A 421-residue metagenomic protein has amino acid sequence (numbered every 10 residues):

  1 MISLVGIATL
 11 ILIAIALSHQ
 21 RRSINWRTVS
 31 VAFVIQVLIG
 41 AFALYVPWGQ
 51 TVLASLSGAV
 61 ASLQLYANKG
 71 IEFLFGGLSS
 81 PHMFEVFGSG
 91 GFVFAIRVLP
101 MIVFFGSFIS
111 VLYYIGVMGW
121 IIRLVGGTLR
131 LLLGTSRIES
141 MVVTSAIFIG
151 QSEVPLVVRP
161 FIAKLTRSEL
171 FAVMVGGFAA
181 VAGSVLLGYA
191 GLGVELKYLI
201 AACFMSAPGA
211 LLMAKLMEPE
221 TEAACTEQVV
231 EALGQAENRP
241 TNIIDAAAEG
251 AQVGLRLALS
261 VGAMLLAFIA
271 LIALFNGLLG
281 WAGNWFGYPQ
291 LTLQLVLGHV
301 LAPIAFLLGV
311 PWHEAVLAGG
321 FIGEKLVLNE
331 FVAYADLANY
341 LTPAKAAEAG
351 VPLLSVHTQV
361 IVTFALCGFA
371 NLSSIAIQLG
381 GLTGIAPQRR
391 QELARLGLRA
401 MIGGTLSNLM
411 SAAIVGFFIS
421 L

Functional and structural regions predicted by a protein language model:
M1-A8, R97, A146, L291-T292 (+1 more regions): Structural signature of hydrophobic alpha-helical transmembrane segments
M1-A95, D245-A248, V261, L265-F275 (+2 more regions): N-terminal alpha-helical transmembrane segments of multi-pass membrane transport and channel/translocase proteins
H19-Q20, P81-G90, L129-R130, V154-A163 (+1 more regions): Cytosolic juxtamembrane amphipathic/interface segments immediately preceding and feeding into a transmembrane helix
L65-T135: Hydrophobic alpha-helical hairpins/lids featuring a short glycine-rich hinge
R123-V157, A224-A246, L293-L297, F321 (+1 more regions): Juxtamembrane inter-helical linkers in multi-pass membrane proteins
R130-A190, G319-I414: Alpha-helical membrane segments and immediately flanking helix-loop junctions that form or couple to the substrate/ion
F204-L257: Long, contiguous bundles of hydrophobic transmembrane helices that form the permeation core of multi-pass
Q252-G350: Transmembrane helical segments that form the transport core of multi-pass membrane transport proteins
